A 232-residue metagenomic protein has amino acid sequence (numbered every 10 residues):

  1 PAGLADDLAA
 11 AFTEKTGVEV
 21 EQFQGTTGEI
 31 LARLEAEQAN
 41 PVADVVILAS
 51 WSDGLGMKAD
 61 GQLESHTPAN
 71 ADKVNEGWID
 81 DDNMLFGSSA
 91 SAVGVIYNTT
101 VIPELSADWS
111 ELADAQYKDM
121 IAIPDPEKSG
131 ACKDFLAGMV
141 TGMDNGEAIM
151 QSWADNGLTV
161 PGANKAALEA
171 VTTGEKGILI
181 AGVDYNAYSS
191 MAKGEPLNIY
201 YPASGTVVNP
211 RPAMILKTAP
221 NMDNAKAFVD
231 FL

Functional and structural regions predicted by a protein language model:
P1-D6, E21, G25-L31, E35 (+1 more regions): Extracytoplasmic ligand-binding site segments that recognize negatively charged/polar headgroups
A5-V18: The catalytic Nudix box helix
S52-G56, G177-P196: A ligand-binding cleft/hinge motif common to bilobed small-molecule-binding domains
S91, M150-A154, V160-P161, K193-K217: Periplasmic-binding protein-like
D108-Q116, R211-L232: Bilobed periplasmic-binding protein/Venus flytrap-like ligand-binding cleft at the lobe interface of extracytoplasmic
A167, D184-Y188, S204-V207: Short, catalytically relevant binding-site loops at active-site mouths
